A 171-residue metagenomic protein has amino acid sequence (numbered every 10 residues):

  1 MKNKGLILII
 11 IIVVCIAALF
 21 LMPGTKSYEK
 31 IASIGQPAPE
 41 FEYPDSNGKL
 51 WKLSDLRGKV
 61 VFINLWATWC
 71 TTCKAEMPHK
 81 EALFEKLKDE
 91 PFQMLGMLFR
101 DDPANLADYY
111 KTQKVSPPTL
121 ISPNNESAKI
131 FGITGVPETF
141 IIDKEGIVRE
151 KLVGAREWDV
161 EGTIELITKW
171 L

Functional and structural regions predicted by a protein language model:
M1-E42: N-terminal targeting signals for export/organelle localization
E40-V61: A short beta-strand-turn-helix
R57, L65-A82: Conserved redox-active cysteine motifs that mediate thiol-disulfide chemistry, especially di-cysteine Cys-X(1-2)-Cys
M77, E81-F84, P103-Y110, A128 (+2 more regions): Extracytoplasmic/secreted envelope proteins and their assembly/folding machinery, especially bacterial periplasmic
L95, A107-E145, V153: Short, internal strand/loop/helix patches that form the active-site neighborhood or redox-interaction surface
K144-L171: Thiol-/selenol-based redox modules, centered on thioredoxin-like and closely related oxidoreductase domains
